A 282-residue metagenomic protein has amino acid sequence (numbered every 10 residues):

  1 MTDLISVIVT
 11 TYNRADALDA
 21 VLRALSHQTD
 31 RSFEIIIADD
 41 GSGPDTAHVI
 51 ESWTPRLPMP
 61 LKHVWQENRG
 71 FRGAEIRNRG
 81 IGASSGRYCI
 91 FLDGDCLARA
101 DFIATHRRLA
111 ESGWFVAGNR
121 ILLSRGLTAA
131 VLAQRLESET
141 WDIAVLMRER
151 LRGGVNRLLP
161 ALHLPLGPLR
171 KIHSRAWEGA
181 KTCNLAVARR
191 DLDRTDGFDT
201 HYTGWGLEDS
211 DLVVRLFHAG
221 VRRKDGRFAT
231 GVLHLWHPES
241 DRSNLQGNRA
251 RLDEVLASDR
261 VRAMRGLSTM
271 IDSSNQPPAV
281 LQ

Functional and structural regions predicted by a protein language model:
M1-H27: N-proximal low-complexity "stem/linker" segments adjacent to membrane-targeting elements
D3-S6, E34, D211: Cell-envelope/extracellular polymer assembly enzymes that use nucleotide-activated donors
L22-E67: Acidic donor-binding segment of Leloir-type glycosyltransferases
E67-S84, D101: Glycine-rich, basic loop-to-helix element that forms the pyrophosphate-binding segment of sugar-nucleotide handling
C89: Short aromatic/hydrophobic "clamp" motif used to bind/position activated sugar donors
D101-R150: Conserved donor NDP-sugar-binding/catalytic core segment of glycosyltransferases
L136-W177: Short, flexible, basic/aromatic active-site loop/helix in glycosyltransferases
G179-D196, Y202-R222, R227-F228: A short, conserved alpha-helix in the catalytic core of glycosyltransferases
